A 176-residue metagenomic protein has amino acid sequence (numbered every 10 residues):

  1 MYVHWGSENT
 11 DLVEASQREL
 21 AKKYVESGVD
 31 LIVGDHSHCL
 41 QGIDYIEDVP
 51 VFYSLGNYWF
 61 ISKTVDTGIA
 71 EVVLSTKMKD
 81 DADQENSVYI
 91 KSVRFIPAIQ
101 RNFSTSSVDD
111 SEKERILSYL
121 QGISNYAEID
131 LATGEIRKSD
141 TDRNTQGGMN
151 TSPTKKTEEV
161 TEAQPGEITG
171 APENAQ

Functional and structural regions predicted by a protein language model:
M1-L12: Short acidic, glycine-rich surface-loop motifs adjacent to enzyme active sites
Y2, D35, I96: Conserved residues at the C-terminal ends of beta-strands
V3, Q17-R18, I116, L120: Charged, low-complexity, helix-prone segments enriched in Lys/Glu/Asp/Gln
V13-A70, M78: Conserved beta-sheet core of the metallophosphoesterase superfamily
G68-Q176: A short C-terminal boundary segment appended to hydrolase-like catalytic domains
